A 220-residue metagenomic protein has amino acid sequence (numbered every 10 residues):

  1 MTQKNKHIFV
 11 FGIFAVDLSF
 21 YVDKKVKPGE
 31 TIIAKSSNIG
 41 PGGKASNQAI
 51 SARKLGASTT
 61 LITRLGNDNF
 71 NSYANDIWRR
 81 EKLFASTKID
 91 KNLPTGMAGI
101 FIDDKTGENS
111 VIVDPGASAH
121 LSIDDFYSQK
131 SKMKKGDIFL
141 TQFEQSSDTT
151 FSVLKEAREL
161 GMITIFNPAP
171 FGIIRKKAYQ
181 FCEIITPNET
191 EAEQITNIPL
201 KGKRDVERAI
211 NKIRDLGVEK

Functional and structural regions predicted by a protein language model:
M1-R64, N69-N75: Glycine-rich phosphate/adenosyl-contacting loop at the front of the ribokinase-like
I13, T63-N67, D90, D104 (+2 more regions): Cofactor-binding loop segments of dinucleotide-utilizing enzymes, especially the Rossmann-like FAD- and NAD(P)+-binding
I50, N75-D76, S131, F151 (+2 more regions): Alpha-helical segments flanking ligand/cofactor-binding loops in enzyme cores
R53, R79, R158-E159, R214: Anion (oxyanion) recognition and catalysis
I77-N92: A glycine-rich helix N-cap at a beta->alpha junction
K88-D90, I100-I138, F143: Conserved phosphate-binding/catalytic loop of the ribokinase/pfkB sugar-kinase fold
E159-K220: Conserved phosphate/ATP/ADP-binding segment of small-molecule kinases
